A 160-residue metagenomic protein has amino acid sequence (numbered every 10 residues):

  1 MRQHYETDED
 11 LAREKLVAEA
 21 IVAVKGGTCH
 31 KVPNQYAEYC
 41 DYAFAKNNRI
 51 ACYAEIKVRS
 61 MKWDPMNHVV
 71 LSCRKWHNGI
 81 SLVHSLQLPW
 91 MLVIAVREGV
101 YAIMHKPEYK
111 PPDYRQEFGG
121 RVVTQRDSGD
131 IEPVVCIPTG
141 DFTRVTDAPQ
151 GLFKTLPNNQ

Functional and structural regions predicted by a protein language model:
M1-N34: Acidic-basic catalytic patches of nuclease active cores, encompassing PD-(D/E)XK and other metal-cofactor nuclease
V24, A45-N47, S85-L86: Alpha-helix C-cap/termination motif
V32-Q35, I56-K57, V93-V96: Short His-Asn-centered micro-motif
E38: Beta-rich catalytic cores
Y42-F44, N48-K62: Conserved catalytic cores of phosphodiester-cleaving nucleases, focusing on short active-site segments
R59-L82: Mg2+/Mn2+-dependent nuclease catalytic core
S81-K110: Nucleic-acid nuclease catalytic cores
Y101-Q160: Intrinsically disordered, low-complexity terminal regions enriched in charged/polar residues
